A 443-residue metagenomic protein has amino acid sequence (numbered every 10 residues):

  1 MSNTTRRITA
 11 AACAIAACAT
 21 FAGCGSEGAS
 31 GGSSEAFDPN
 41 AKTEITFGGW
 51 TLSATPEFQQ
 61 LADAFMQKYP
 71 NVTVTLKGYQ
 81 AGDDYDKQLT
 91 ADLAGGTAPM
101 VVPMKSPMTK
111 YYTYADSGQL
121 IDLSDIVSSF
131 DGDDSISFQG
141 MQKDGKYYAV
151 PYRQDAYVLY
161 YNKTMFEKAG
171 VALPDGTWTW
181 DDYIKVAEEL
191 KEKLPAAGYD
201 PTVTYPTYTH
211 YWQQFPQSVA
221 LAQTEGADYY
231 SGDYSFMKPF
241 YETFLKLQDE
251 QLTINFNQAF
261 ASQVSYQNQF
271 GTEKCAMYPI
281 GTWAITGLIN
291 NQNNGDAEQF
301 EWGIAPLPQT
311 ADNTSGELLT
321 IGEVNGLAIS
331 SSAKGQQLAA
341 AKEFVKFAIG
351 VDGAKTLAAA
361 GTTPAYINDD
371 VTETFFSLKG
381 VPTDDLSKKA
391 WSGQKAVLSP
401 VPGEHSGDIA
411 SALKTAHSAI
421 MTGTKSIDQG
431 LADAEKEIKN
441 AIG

Functional and structural regions predicted by a protein language model:
S2-K110, D296, A311, Q336-A340 (+3 more regions): Conserved N-terminal structural module of periplasmic/extracytoplasmic solute-binding proteins
K42, K68-Q80, G170-D175, K246-A261 (+2 more regions): A local structural motif
G78-Q88, M108, W178-I184, N257-G271: Short helix-initiation/N-cap motifs at beta->coil->alpha
K105-A156, D200, E301, A305: Hinge/lid segment of periplasmic solute-binding proteins
Y148-Y152, Y157, D182-D233: Extracytoplasmic/periplasmic solute-binding protein
A169, E250-T253, N293-G361: Extracytoplasmic/periplasmic substrate-recognition and gating elements
A187, Y229-F260: Glycine-centered hinge/linker elements that transmit conformational signals in sensory and ligand-binding systems
D370, D385-E437: C-terminal capping/gating helix-and-loop segments adjacent to ligand/active sites or protein-protein/ligand interfaces
